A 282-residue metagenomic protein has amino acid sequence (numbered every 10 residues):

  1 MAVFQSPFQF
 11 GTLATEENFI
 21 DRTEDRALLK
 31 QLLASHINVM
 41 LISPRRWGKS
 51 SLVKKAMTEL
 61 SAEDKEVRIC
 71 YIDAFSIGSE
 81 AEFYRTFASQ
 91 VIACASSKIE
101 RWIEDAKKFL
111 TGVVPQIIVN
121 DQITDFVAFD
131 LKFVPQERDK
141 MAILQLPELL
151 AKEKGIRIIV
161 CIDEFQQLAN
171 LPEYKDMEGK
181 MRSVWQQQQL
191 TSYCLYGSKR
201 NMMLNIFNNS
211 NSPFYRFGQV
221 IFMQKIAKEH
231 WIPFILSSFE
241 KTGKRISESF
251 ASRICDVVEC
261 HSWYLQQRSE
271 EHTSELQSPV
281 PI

Functional and structural regions predicted by a protein language model:
M1-V39, P44, E59-K65: A short, basic N-terminal segment
R22, S50, H261: Short, conserved phosphate/pyrophosphate- and ester-handling motifs at nucleotide-, phospho-/glycolipid
S35, P44-W47, S51-I158: P-loop NTPase nucleotide-binding core
H36, F75-S79, F165-Q167, S198-M203 (+1 more regions): Conserved nucleotide-binding/hydrolysis micro-motifs of P-loop NTPases
N38, F129-R200, N208: Conserved Walker B catalytic segment
N205-D256: Helix-loop-helix "sensor" segment of P-loop NTPases
V258-E270: The conserved phosphate-sensing helix
E271-I282: Single conserved hydrophobic/aromatic residue that forms the stacking wall/gate of nucleotide- or nucleobase-binding
